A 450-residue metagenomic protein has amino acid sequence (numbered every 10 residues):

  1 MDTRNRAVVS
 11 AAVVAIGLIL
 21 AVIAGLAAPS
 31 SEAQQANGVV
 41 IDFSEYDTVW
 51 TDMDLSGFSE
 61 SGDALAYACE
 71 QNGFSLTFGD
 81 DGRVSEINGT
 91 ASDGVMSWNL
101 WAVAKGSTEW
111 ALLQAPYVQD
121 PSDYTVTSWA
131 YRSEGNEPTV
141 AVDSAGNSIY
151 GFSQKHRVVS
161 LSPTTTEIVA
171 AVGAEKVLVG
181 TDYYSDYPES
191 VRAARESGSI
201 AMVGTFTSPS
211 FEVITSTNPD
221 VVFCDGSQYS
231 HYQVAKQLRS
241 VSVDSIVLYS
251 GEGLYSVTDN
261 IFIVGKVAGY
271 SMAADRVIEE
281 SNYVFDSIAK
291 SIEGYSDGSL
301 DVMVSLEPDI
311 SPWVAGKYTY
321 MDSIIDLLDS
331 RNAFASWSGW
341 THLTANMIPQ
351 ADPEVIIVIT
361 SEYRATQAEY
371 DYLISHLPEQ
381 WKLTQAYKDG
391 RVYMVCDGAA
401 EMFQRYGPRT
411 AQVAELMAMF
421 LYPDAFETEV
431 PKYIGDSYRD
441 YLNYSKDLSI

Functional and structural regions predicted by a protein language model:
A7-V13, G17-V140: Ubiquitin-like/PB1-type beta-grasp interaction modules and other compact soluble beta-rich domains
N37-M53, A141-N147, A194-S197, S216-D220 (+4 more regions): Acidic/histidine-rich, surface-exposed loop or edge segments in extracytoplasmic proteins
A141, R157, Q233-I310, R331-A335 (+1 more regions): Extracytoplasmic substrate-binding proteins
S144-A145, I200-E212, W337-A345: Short helix-initiation/N-cap motifs at beta->coil->alpha
R157-T217, V221-Y229: A short, structured surface patch at a secondary-structure boundary
S185, W313-W340, T344: Alpha-helical, coiled-coil/dimerization segments enriched in small aliphatic residues
P209-P219, V241, L343-D352: Short helices/loops that flank or line small-molecule/ion binding pockets
Q228-S240, T360-S375: A ligand-binding cleft/hinge motif common to bilobed small-molecule-binding domains
